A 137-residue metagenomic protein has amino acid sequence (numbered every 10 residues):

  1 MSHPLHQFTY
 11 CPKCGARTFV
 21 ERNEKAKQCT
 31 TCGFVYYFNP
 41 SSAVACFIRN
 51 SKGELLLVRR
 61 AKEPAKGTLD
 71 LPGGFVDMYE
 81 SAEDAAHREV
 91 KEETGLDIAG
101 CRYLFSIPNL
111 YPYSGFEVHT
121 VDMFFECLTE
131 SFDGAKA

Functional and structural regions predicted by a protein language model:
M1-T9, G134-A137: Nudix hydrolase/Nudix homology domain
P4-F8, K25, S42: Short metal-coordination and nucleic-acid-contact micro-motifs, chiefly zinc-binding Cys/His arrays
C11-C14, C29-C32: Short cysteine-rich clusters marking metal-coordination/redox-active sites
F19-V20, Y37: Short functional micro-motifs and their immediate structural scaffolds
V20-A26: Short linker/helix segments within small regulatory modules
T31-L55, F75: Conserved N-terminal beta-strand and adjoining loop/helix that marks the start of the Nudix/MutT-like hydrolase domain
N50-E92: Conserved Nudix-box catalytic region and its N-terminal flanking loop in Nudix hydrolases and closely related
V76-A137: Unchanged
